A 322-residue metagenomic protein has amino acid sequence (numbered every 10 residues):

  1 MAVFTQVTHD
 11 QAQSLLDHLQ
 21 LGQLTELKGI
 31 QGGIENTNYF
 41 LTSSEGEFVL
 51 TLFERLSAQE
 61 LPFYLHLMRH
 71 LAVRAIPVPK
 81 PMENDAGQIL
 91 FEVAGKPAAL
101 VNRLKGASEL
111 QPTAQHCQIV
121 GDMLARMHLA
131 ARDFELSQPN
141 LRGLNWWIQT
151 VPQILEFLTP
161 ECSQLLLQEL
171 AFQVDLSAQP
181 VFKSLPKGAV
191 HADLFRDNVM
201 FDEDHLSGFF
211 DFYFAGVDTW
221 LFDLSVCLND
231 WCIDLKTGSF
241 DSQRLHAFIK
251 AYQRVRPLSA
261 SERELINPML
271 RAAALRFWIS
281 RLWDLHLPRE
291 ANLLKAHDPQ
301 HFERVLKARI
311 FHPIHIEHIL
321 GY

Functional and structural regions predicted by a protein language model:
M1-D85, D202-H205, H318-Y322: Conserved NTP-binding catalytic cores of kinases and kinase-like/nucleotidyltransferase enzymes across multiple kinase
V7-H18, E135-L136, I148-A192: An alpha-helical support segment within catalytic cores of ATP-dependent transferases
Q31, N36-S44, V49-L50, P81-M82 (+1 more regions): Active-site acidic catalytic loop and adjacent metal/ATP-binding pocket of ATP-dependent phosphoryl transfer enzymes
S43-L136: ATP-binding pocket architecture of kinase catalytic cores
A98-Q111, Q149-F157, L275-N292: A glycine-centered beta->alpha junction motif in the catalytic cores of kinase/phosphotransferase enzymes
L110-Q164, L185-K187, L293-A296: A cross-family kinase active-site recognition segment
P152-Q153, F277-Y322: ATP/Mg2+ or Mg2+-diphosphate-binding catalytic cores that bind nucleotide phosphates or diphosphates via glycine-rich
L221-P257, A272-P288: Active-site activation/catalytic loop segments of kinase-like enzymes and analogous catalytic loops in related
